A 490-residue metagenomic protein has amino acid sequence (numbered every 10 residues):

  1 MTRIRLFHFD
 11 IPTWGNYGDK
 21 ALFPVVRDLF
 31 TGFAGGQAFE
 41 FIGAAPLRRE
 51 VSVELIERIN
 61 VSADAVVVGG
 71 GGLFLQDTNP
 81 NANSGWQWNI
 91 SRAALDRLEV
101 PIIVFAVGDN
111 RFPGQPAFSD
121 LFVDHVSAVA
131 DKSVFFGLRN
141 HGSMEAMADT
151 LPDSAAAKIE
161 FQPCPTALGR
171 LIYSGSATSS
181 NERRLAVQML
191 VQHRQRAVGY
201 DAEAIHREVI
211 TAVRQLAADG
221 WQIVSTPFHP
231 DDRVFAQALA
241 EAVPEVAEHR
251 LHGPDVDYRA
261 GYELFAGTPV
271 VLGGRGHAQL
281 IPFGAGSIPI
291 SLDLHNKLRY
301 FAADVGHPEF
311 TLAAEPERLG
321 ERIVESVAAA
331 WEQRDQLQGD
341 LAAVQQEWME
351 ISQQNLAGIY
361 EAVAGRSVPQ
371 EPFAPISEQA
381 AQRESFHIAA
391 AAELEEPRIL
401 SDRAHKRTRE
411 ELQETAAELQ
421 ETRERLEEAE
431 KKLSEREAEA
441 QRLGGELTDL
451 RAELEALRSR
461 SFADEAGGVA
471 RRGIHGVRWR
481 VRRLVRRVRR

Functional and structural regions predicted by a protein language model:
M1, R489-R490: C-terminal end-of-chain micro-motif
M1-E428, E439, G445, G467 (+2 more regions): Active-site anion-handling motifs in enzyme catalytic cores
E430-K432: Amphipathic, low-proline, heptad-repeat alpha-helices and/or compositionally biased low-complexity charged/polar-rich
A438-R489: Helical coiled-coil/dimerization "stalks" and their immediately adjacent regulatory linkers at helix->disorder
